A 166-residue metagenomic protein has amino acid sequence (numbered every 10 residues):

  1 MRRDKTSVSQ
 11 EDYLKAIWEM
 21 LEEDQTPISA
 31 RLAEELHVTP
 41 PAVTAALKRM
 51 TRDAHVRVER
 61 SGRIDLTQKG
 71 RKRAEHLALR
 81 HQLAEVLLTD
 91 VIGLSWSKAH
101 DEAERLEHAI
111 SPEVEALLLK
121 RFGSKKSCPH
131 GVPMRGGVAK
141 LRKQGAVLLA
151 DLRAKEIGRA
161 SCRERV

Functional and structural regions predicted by a protein language model:
M1-H37: Extreme N-terminal segment that seeds HTH/winged-HTH DNA-binding domains in transcriptional regulators
Y13, L32, V43-D53: Basic amphipathic alpha-helical segments that dock to polyanions
S29, P40, L47, E85: Helix-turn-helix DNA-binding elements, focusing on the entry/boundary residues of the two helices that contact DNA
T51-S61: A short, conserved structural fragment
G62-H81: Basic, amphipathic "hinge/linker" alpha-helix immediately C-terminal to the N-terminal HTH DNA-binding motif
I92-V147: Anionic-ligand-binding alpha/beta catalytic cores of soluble enzymes and soluble regulatory domains that recognize
I157-V166: Residue-level detector of conserved catalytic or cofactor/ligand-binding positions in enzyme active sites
